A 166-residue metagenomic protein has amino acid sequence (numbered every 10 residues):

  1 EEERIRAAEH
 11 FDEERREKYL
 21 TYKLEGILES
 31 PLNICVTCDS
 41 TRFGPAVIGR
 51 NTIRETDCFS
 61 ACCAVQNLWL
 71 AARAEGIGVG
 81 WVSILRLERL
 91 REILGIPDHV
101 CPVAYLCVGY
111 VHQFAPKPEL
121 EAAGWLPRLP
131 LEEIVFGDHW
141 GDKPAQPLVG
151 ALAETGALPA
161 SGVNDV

Functional and structural regions predicted by a protein language model:
E1-A61: Glycine/small-residue-rich phosphate/adenosyl-binding loop
E2-E9, G95-L120: A glycine-rich helix N-cap at a beta->alpha junction
E25-L28, I96-D98, L126-P127: Solvent-exposed alpha-helices and their adjacent loops that cap or buttress functional pockets in soluble metabolic
P31-N33, V79, V103-Y105: Structural motif
I34, R42-I93: Small-aliphatic-rich amphipathic alpha-helix that forms the alpha element of a beta-alpha
C38, I84, Y110: Short secondary-structure boundary segments
Y105-V166: C-terminal helix-cap and adjacent tail motif
